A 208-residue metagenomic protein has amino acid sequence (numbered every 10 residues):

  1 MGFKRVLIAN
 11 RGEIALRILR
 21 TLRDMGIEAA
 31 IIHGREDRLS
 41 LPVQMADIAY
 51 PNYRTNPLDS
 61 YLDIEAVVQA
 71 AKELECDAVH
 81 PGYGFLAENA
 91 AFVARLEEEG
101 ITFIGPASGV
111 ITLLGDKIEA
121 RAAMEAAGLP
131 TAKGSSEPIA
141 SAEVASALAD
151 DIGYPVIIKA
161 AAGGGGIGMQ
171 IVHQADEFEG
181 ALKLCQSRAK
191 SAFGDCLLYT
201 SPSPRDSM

Functional and structural regions predicted by a protein language model:
M1-S201, R205: N-terminal beta-alpha lobe that positions the nucleotide/phosphoryl donor in ATP/NTP-coupled carboxylate activation
